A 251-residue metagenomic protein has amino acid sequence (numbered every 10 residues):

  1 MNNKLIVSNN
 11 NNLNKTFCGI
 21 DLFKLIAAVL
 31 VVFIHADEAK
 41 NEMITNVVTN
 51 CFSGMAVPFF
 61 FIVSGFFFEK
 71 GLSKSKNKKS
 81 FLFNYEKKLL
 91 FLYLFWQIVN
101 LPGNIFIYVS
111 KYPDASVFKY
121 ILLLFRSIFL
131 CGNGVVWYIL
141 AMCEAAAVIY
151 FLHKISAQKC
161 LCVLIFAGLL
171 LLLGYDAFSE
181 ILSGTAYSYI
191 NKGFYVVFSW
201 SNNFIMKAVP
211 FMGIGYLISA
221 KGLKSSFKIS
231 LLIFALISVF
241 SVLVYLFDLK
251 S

Functional and structural regions predicted by a protein language model:
M1-S251: Alpha-helical transmembrane segments and their immediate juxtamembrane cytosolic regions
